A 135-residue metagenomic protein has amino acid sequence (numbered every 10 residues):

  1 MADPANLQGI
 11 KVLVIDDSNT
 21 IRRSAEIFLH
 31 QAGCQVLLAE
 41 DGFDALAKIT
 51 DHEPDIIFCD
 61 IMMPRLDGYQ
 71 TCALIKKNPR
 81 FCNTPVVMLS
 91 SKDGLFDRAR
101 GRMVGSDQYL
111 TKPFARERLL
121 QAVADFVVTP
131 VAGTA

Functional and structural regions predicted by a protein language model:
R23-Q31: Charged docking surfaces used in two-component/phosphorelay signaling
G33-E40, K48: Short hydrophobic/Thr-rich beta-strand motif most characteristic of the beta2 strand and flanking loop of CheY-like
H52-F58: Active-site beta3 strand of CheY-like receiver
M63: Receiver (REC) domain active-site loop signature in two-component systems and cognate sites in sensor histidine kinases
F114-V123: C-terminal output helix
